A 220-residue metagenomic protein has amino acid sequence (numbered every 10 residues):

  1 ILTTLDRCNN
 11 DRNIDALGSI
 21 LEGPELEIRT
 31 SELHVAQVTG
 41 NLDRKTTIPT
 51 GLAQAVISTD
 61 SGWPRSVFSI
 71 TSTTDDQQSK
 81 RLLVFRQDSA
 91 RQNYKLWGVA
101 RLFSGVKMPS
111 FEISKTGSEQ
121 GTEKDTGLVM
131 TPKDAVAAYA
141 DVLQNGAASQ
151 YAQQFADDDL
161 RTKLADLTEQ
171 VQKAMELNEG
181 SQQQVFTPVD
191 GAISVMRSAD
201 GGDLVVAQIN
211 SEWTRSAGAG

Functional and structural regions predicted by a protein language model:
I1, L5-C8, L21, L33 (+5 more regions): Long, contiguous hydrophobic alpha-helical segments, chiefly transmembrane helices and signal peptides
I1-Q37, S110-Q182: Core segments of small alpha/beta cavity-forming domains
G18, G23, G40, G51 (+11 more regions): Residue-identity detector for glycine
S31, T74, D88-A90, G146 (+1 more regions): Generic structural motif
A36-K80, G180-A219: Surface-exposed, charged secondary-structure patches
D75-A137, D200-V206, G220: Short beta-strand edge/turn micro-motifs at domain boundaries
